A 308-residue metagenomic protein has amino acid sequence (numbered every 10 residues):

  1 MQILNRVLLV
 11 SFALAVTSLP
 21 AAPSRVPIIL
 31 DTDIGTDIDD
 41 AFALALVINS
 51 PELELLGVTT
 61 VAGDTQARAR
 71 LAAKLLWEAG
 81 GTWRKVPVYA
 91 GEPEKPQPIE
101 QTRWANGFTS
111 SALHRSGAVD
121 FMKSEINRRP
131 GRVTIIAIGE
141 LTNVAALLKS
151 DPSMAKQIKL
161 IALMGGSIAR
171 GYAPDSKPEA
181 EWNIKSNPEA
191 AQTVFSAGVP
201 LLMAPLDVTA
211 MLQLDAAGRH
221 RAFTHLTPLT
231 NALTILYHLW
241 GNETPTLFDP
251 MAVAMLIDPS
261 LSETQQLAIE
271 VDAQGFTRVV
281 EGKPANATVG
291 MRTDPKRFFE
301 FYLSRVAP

Functional and structural regions predicted by a protein language model:
M1-R6: Positively charged n-region of N-terminal signal peptides that target proteins for export
V7-S18: Bacterial N-terminal signal peptides
P23-I34, I38-K74, W83, S110-P205 (+1 more regions): Active-site histidine-anchored catalytic micro-motif
S24-R25, A43-S50, E54, W182-P308: Conformational coupling and interaction surfaces
K74-W77, H220-A222: Short, hinge-like loop/turn segments at secondary-structure boundaries
L75, A79-Y89: A glycine-rich helix N-cap at a beta->alpha junction
V86-L113: Surface-exposed loop and adjacent secondary-structure segments within mature catalytic domains
I99-Q101, Y172-P174, L214-A216: Short, well-ordered secondary-structure micro-motifs
